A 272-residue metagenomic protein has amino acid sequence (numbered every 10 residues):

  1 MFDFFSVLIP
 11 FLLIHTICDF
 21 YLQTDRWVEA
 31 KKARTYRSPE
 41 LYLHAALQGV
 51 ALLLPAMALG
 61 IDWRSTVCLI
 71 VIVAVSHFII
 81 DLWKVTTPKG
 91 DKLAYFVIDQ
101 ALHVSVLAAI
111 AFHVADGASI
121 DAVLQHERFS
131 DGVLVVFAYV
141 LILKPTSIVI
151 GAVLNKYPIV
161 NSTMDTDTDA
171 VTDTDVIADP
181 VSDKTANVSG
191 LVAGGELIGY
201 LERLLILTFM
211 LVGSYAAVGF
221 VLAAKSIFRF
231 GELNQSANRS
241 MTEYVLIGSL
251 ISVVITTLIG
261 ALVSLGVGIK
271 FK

Functional and structural regions predicted by a protein language model:
M1-S6, A56-T66, M210-A217: Transmembrane helix interruption/hinge and helix-loop junction motifs
F2-L13, S65-V71, R128-K144: Alpha-helical transmembrane segments
F4-A30: Hydrophobic, proline/glycine-rich low-complexity stretches
I14, T24, L52, I72 (+5 more regions): Alpha-helical transmembrane segments of polytopic integral membrane proteins, especially the permease/helical cores
F20-A45, I80-F112, G117-L211, F228-I255: Interhelical loop and helix-boundary elements at the membrane-water interface of polytopic inner-membrane proteins
L52-F78: Transmembrane helix-loop-helix
R64-V73, A94, I98, G219-A223: Hydrophobic alpha-helical membrane segments of integral membrane proteins
L258-K272: Juxtamembrane boundary at the C-terminal end of a transmembrane helix
